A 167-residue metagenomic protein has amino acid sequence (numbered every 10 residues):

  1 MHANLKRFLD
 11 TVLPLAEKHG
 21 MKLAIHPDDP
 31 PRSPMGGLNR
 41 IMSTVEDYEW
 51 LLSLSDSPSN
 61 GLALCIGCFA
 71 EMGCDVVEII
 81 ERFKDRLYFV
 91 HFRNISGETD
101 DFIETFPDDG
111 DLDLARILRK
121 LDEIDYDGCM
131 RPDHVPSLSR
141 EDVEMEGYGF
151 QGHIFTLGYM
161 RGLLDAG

Functional and structural regions predicted by a protein language model:
M1-H2: Residues lining hydrophobic/aromatic ligand-binding pockets adjacent to catalytic sites
K6-K18, K22, R32-G36, I41-G167: Histidine-acidic metal/acid-base catalytic patches
D29: Helix-loop segments that flank and shape redox-cofactor active sites
